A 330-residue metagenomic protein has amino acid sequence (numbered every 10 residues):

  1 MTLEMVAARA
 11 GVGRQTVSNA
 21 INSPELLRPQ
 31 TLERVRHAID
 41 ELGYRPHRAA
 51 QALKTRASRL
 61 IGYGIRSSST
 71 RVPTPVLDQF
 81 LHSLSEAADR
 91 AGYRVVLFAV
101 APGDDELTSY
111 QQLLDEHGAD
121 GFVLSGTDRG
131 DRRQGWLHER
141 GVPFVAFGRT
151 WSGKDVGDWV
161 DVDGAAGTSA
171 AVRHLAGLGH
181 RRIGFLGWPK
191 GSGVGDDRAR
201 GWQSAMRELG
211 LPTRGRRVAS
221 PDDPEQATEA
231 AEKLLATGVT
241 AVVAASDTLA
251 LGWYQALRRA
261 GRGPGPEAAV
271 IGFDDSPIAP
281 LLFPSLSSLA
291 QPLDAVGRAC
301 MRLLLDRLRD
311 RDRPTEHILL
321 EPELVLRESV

Functional and structural regions predicted by a protein language model:
M1, L26, Q30, R48 (+12 more regions): Residues at secondary-structure transition points
M1-L60: N-terminal helix-turn-helix DNA-binding module of bacterial transcription factors
G13, R59, D120, R181-I183 (+1 more regions): Short acidic/polar active-site loop segments enriched in Thr and Asp
T16, R56-T70, H174, R182-W188: Short beta-strand segments enriched in small/hydrophobic residues
E41, E86-A91, H138-A146, W151-V330: Bacterial carbohydrate/catabolite-sensing allosteric modules
Y44-S109, Q203: Amphipathic helical "hinge" segments at domain boundaries
A101-D104, S125-G130, T248: Short beta->alpha connector loops
D131-H138: Active-site-adjacent beta->alpha loops and helix N-cap segments on the catalytic face of soluble alpha/beta enzymes
